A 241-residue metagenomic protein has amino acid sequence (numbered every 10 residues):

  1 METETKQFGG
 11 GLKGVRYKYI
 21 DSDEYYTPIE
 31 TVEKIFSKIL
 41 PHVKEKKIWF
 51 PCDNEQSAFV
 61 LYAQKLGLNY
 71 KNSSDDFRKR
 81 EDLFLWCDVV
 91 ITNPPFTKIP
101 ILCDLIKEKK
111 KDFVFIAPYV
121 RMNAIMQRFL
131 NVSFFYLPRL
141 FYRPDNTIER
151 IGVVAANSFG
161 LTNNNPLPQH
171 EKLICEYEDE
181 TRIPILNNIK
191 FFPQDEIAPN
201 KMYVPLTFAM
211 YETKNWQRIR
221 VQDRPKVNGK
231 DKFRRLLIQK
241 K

Functional and structural regions predicted by a protein language model:
M1-I91, P95-K241: Class I S-adenosyl-L-methionine-dependent methyltransferase catalytic core
